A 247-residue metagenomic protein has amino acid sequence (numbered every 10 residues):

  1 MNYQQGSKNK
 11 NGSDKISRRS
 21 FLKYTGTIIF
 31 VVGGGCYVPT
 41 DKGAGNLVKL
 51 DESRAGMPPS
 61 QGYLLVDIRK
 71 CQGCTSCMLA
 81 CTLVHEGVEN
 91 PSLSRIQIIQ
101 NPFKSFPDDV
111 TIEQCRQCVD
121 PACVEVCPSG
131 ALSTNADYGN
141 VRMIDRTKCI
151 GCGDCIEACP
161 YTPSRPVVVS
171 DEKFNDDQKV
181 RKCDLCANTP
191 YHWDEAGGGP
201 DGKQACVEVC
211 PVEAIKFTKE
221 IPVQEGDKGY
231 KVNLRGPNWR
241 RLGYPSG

Functional and structural regions predicted by a protein language model:
Y3-I29: N-terminal secretory signal peptides and thylakoid transit peptides that target proteins across membranes
D14, G35-C77, L234-G247: C-terminal segment of N-terminal export signals and the immediately downstream linker at the start of the mature
V48, S76-I98, D120-K148, D154-F174 (+1 more regions): Iron-sulfur cluster-binding cysteine motifs and their immediate structural context in ferredoxin-like electron-transfer
L50-L64, R69-K70, N90-T111: A structural preference for long, well-packed, hydrophobic secondary-structure segments
Q61-L65, R69-K70, F106-D109, R116-C118 (+3 more regions): Short, flexible, mixed-charge glycine/proline-rich loop motifs that serve as phosphate/nucleic-acid-contacting
F103-D120, D154-P163, K182-G197, G236-G247: Short Fe-S-cluster ligation motifs
N175-C183, A187-N188, P211: Cys/His Zn-binding finger modules involved in RNA regulation
D177, T218-G247: Primarily the internal scaffold of c-type cytochrome electron-transfer domains, especially repeated/multiheme c-type
